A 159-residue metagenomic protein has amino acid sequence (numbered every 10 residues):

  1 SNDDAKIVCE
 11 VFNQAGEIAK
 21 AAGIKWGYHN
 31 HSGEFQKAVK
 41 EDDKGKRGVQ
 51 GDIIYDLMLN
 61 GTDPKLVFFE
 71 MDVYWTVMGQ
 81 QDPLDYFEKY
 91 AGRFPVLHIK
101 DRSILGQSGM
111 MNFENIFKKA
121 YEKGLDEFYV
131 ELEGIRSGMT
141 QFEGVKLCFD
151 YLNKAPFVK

Functional and structural regions predicted by a protein language model:
S1-F68, F142: Active-site acidic/histidine proton-transfer and metal-coordination neighborhood in alpha/beta enzyme cores
A38-V39, D43, D52-M71, W75-K159: Histidine-acidic metal/acid-base catalytic patches
